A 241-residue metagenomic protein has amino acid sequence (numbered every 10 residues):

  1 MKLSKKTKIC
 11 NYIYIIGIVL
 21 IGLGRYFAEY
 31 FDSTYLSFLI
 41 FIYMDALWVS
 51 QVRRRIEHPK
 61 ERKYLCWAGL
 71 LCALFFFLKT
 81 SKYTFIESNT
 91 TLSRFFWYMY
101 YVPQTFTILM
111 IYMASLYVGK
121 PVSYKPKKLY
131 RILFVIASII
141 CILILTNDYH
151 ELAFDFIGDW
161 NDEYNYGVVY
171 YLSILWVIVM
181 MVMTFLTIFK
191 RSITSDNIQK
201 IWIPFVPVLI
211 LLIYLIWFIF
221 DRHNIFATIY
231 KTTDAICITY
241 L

Functional and structural regions predicted by a protein language model:
K2-F77, I193-T194, I198: Membrane-proximal first intracellular loop
K2-I9, G24, S37-I40, L186 (+1 more regions): Interfacial "cap-and-anchor" motif at the non-cytosolic start of specific transmembrane alpha-helices
K2-Y14, V118-N147, V168, N197-P207: The cytoplasmic-loop to transmembrane-helix boundary for the fourth helix
K8-Y12, Y26-I42, I140-T187, W217-Y230: Extracellular-loop-to-transmembrane junctions of the mid-late helices
L23-F27, V49-R53, L74-S88, L109-G119 (+4 more regions): Structural signature of transmembrane alpha-helix termini at the membrane-water interface
Y30-M44, H58-L143: Individual alpha-helical transmembrane segments in multi-pass integral membrane proteins
F38-W48, V102-L116, S173-L186, D234-Y240: Hydrophobic cores of alpha-helical transmembrane segments in multi-pass inner/ER membrane proteins, independent
R54-F77, Y130-I136, Y164-D221: Alpha-helical transmembrane segments of multi-pass integral membrane proteins
